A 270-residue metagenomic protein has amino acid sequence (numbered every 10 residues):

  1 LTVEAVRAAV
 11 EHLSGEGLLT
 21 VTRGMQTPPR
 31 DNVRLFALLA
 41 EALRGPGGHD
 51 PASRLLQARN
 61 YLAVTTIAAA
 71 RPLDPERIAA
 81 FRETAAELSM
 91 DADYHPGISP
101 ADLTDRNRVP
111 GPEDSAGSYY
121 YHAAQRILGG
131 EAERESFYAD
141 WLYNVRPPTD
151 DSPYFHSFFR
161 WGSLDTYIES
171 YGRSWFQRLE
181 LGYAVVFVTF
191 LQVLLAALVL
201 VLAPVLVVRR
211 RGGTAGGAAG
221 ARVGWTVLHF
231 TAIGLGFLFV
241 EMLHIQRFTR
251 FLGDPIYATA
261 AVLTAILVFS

Functional and structural regions predicted by a protein language model:
T2-G15, A40: A short glycine-rich, Lys/Arg-flanked "PGG" loop and its adjoining helix->strand segment in the class I
E16-R23: Conserved beta-strand signature within the Rossmann-like core of class I S-adenosyl-L-methionine
R23-L38: Conserved class I S-adenosyl-L-methionine
G45-G213: Soluble small-group transferase modules, centered on the S-adenosyl donor enzyme superfamily
S152-F155, T214-G234: Membrane-interfacial loop-to-transmembrane alpha-helix junctions, especially the N-terminal start
Q177-F190, G224-L228, H244, D254-A265: Loop-to-transmembrane helix entry
I233, F237-D254: Extracytoplasmic gate region of multi-pass secondary transporters
F269-S270: MFS transmembrane alpha-helix packing/gate-lining sites
